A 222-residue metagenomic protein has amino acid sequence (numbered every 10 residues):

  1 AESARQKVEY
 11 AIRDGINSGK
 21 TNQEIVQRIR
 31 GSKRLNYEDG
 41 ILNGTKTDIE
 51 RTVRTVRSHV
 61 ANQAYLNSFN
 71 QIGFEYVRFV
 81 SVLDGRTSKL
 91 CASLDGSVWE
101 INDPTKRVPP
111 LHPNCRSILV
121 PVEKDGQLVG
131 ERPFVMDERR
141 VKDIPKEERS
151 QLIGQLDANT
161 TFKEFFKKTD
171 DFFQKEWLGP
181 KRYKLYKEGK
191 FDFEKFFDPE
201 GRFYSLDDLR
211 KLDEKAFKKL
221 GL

Functional and structural regions predicted by a protein language model:
A1-L111, V122-L222: Domain-core detector
